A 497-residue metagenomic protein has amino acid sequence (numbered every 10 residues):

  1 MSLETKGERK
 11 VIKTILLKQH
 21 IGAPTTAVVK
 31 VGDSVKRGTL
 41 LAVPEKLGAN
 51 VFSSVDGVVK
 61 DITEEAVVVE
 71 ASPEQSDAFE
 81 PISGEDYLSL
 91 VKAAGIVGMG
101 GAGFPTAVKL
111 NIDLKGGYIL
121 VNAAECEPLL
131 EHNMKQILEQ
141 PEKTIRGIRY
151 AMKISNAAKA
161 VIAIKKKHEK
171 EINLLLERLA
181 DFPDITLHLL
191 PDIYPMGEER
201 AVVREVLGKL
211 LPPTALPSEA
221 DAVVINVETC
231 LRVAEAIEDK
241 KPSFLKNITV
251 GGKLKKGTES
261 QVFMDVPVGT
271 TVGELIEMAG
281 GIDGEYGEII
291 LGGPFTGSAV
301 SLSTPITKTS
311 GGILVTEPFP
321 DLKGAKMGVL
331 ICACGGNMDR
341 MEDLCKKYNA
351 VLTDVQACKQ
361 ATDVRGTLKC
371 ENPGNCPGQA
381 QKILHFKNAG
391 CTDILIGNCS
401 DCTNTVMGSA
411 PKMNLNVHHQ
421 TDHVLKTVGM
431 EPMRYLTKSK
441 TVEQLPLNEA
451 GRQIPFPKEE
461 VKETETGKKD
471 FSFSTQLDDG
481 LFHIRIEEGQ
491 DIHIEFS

Functional and structural regions predicted by a protein language model:
M1-G98, V108, L114, M152-K167 (+3 more regions): Iron-sulfur (Fe-S) cluster-binding modules
Q75, C126-L129, K255-G257: A short, flexible beta-alpha/helix-coil linker loop
V97-G117, E131-M134: Conserved alpha/beta core surface patches that mediate binding of polyanionic ligands
I119-N133, A361-G366: Gly-rich Lys/Arg/Thr-decorated short loops/hinges at beta-loop-alpha junctions or inter-strand turns that position
L120-N122, V224, L395: Structural motif
E131-E142, C334: Short, glycine-rich nucleotide/cofactor-binding loops
L138-I154: Histidine-anchored nucleotide/phosphate-binding helix
I164-V272, M278-E285, G293: Hydrophobic alpha-helical positions that pack around
